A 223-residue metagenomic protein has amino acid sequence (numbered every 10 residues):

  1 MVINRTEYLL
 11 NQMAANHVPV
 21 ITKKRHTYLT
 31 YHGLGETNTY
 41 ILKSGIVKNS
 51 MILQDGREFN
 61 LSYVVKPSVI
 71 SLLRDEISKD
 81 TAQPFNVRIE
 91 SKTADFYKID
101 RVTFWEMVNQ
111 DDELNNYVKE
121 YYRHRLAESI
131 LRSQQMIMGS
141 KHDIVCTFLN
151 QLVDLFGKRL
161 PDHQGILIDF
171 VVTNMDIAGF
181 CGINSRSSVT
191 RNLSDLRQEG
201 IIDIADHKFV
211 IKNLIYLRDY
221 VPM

Functional and structural regions predicted by a protein language model:
M1-L29, V69-I70, R74-S78: Cyclic nucleotide-binding regulatory module and flanking cytosolic helices
V20-I21, T30-H32, E36-K43, N60-S62: His/acidic/aromatic-lined binding-pocket segments of jelly-roll/cupin-type domains and related regulatory beta-sandwich
K24, K43-S44, V65, S91: A cytosolic small-molecule/anion-sensing beta-strand core signal
T37-S50, D55, K66-S68: Glycine- and acidic-residue-biased ligand/ion/polar-headgroup-sensing regions
L42, V65, I99, V172 (+1 more regions): A conserved hydrophobic position in a structured secondary element of the catalytic/binding core that shapes
S62-Y121, A127: Cyclic-nucleotide recognition modules
N116-F180: Polybasic "coupling" helices that flank or enter modular domains
D154-M223: Phosphate-/nucleic-acid-contacting segments
